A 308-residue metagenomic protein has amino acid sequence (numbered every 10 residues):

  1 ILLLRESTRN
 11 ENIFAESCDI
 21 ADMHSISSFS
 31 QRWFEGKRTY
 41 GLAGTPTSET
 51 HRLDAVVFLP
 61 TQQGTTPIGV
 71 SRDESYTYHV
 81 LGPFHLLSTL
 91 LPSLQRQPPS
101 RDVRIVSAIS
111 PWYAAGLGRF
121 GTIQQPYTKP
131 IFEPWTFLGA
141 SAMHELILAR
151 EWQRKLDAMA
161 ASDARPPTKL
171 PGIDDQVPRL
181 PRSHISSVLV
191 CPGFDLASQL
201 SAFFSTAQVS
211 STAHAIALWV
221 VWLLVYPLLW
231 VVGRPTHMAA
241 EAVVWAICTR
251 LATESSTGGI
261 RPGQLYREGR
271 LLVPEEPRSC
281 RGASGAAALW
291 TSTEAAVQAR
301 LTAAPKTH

Functional and structural regions predicted by a protein language model:
I1-P126, K306: Fungal eukaryote-biased detector of long internal structured cores
I1-S28, R32, G36, D54 (+1 more regions): NAD(P)H-dependent oxidoreductase Rossmann-fold/reductase module
